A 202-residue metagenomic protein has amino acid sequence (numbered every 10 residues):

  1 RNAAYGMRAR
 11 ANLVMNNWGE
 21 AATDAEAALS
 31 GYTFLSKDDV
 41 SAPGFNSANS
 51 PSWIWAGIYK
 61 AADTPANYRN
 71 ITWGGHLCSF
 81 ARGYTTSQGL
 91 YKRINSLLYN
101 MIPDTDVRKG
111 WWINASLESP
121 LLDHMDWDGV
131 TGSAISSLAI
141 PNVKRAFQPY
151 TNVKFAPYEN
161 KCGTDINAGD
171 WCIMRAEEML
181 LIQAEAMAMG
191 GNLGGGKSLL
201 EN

Functional and structural regions predicted by a protein language model:
N2-S41, I54: Aromatic-residue-lined binding/catalytic grooves and analogous aromatic/hydrophobic interfacial grooves in multimeric
N17-T23, G190-S198: Structural helix-adjacent loops and short alpha-helical linkers that scaffold large soluble proteins
A27, T33-G191: Elongated scaffold/linker segments in the mid-to-C-terminal portions of large proteins
N202: CBM-like carbohydrate-recognition segments
